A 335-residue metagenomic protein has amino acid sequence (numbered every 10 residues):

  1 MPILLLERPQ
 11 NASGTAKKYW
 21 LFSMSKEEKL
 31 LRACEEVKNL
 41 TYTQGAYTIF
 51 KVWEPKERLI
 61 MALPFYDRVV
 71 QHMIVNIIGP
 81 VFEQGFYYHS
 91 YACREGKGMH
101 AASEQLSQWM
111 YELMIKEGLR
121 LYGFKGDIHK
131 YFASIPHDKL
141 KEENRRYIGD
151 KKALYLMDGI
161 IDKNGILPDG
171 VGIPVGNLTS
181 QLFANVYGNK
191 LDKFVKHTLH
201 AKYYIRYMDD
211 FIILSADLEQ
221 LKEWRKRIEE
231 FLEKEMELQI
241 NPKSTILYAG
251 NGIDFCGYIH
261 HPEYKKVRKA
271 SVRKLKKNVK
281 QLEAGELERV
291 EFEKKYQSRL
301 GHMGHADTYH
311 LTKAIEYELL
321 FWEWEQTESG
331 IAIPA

Functional and structural regions predicted by a protein language model:
M1-L140, G165, A335: Conserved two-metal-ion catalytic palm core of "right-hand" nucleic acid polymerases, unifying RNA-dependent RNA
K29-R32, E36-V37, H89, E104-M208 (+4 more regions): Conserved polymerase palm-domain catalytic core
F65-V69, T179, F183, N251: A generic structural signal for residues located within well-ordered alpha-helices of large catalytic or ligand-binding
D67, L218-E219, H260-H261: Short, glycine-/Ser/Thr-/acidic-enriched flexible segments
H72, K163, P168-D169, K222-E223 (+1 more regions): Right-hand nucleic-acid polymerase module
I77, V81-G85, N144-K152, N164 (+4 more regions): A generic secondary-structure signal for well-formed alpha-helical elements
Q84, H197-Y203, M236-I240: Surface-exposed helix-capping loop/turn segments at secondary-structure junctions
L218-Q239, R268: Helical (often loop-to-helix) elements that flank the catalytic cores of nucleotide-handling enzymes
